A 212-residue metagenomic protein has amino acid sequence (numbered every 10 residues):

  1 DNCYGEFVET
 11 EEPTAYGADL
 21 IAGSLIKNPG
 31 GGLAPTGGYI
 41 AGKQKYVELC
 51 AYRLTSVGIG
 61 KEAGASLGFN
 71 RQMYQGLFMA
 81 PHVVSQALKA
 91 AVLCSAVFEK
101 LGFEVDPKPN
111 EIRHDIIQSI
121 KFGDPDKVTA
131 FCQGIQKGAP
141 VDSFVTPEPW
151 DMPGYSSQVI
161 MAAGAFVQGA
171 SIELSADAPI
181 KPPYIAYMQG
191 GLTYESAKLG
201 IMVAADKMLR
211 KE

Functional and structural regions predicted by a protein language model:
D1-S85, K89, F98, G102-V105 (+1 more regions): Conserved PLP-enzyme active-site core in the AAT-like
E9, G17, Y46, C50 (+6 more regions): General structural feature for long, well-ordered alpha-helical segments within catalytic domains of soluble enzymes
E99-K211: Conserved C-terminal alpha-helix-loop-beta "cap" of PLP-dependent enzymes that closes/shapes the active-site mouth
